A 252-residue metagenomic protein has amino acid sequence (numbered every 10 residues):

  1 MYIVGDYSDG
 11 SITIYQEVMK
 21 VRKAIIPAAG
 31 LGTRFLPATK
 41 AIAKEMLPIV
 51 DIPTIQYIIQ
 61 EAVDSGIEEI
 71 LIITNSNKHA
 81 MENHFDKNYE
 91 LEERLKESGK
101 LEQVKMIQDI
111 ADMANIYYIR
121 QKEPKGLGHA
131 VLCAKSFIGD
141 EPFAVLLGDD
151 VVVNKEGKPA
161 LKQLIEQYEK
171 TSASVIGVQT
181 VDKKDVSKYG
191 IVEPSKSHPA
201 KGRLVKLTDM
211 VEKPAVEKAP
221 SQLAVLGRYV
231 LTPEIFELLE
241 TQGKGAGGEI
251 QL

Functional and structural regions predicted by a protein language model:
M1-V18: N-terminal amphipathic/basic-hydrophobic helices that include classical n-h-c signal peptides and signal-anchor
Y15-K100, G157-P159, Q163: N-terminal glycine-rich phosphate-binding loop and ensuing alpha1 helix
K20, G66-E68, G139, K170 (+1 more regions): Short loop/turn motifs at secondary-structure junctions
P27, L147-G148, L231-T232: A secondary-structure boundary/capping signal
E45, N115-Y117, K206: Conserved beta-strand segments of alpha/beta enzyme cores
L91-E93, L101-K196, E240-T241: Conserved beta-loop-beta/alpha segment of the NTase-like Rossmann-fold superfamily that binds/positions NTPs
A144, K158, I165-E169, H198-L252: Catalytic-core segments of class I nucleotidyltransferases/pyrophosphorylases that form NMP-activated intermediates
